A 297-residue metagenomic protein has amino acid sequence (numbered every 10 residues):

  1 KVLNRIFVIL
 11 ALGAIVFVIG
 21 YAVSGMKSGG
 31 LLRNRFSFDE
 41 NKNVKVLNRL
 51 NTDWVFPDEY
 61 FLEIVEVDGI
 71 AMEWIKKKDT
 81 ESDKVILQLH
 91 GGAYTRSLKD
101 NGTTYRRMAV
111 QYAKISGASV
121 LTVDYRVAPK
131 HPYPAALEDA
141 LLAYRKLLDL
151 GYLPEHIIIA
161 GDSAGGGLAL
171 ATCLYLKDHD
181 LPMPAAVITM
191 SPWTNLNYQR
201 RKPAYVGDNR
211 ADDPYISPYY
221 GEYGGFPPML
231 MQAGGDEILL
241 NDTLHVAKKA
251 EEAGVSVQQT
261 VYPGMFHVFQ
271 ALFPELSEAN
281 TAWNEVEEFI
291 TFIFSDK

Functional and structural regions predicted by a protein language model:
K1-I15: N-terminal Sec-pathway targeting helices
V18, V23-N41, N48-K297: Alpha/beta-hydrolase superfamily serine-hydrolase fold, recognizing
